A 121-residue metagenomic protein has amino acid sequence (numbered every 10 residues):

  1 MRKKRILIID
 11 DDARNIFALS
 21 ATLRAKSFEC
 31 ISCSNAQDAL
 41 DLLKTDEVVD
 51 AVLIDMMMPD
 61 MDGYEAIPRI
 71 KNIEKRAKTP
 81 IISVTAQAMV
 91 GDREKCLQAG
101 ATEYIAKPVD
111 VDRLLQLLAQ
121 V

Functional and structural regions predicted by a protein language model:
F17-A25: Charged docking surfaces used in two-component/phosphorelay signaling
S27-S34, L42, I105: Short hydrophobic/Thr-rich beta-strand motif most characteristic of the beta2 strand and flanking loop of CheY-like
E47-L53: Active-site beta3 strand of CheY-like receiver
D55, T85: Active-site residues of response regulator receiver
M58: Receiver (REC) domain active-site loop signature in two-component systems and cognate sites in sensor histidine kinases
T102: Short, glycine/charged-rich "phosphate-handling" switch motifs in NTP-dependent and phosphotransfer domains
V109-L118: C-terminal output helix
